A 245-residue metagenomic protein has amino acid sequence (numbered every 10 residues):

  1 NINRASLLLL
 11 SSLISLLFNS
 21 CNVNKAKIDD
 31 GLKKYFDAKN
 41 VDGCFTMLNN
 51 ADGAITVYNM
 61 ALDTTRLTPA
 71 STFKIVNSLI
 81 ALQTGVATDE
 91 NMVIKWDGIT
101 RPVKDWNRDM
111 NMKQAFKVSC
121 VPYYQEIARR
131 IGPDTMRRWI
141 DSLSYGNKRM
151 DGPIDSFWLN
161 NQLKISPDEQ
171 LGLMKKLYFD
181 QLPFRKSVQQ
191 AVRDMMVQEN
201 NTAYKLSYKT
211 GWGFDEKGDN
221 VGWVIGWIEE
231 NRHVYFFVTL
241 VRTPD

Functional and structural regions predicted by a protein language model:
N1-I28: Bacterial Sec-dependent N-terminal signal peptides
N22-Y35, K39, R66, R129-D134 (+2 more regions): Structured C-terminal helix/loop/strand segments within mature extracytoplasmic catalytic/sensor domains
I28, Q83-I99, F184-V188: Short, well-structured active-site flanking segments
F45-A51: Short hydrophobic alpha-helical segments used for membrane anchoring or interfacial signaling
A51-G53, T64, E90, T135 (+2 more regions): Coil residues (strongly favoring Ser/Thr
N59-T64, R108-D109, K117-Y124, D151-W158 (+1 more regions): Flexible glycine/proline-enriched surface loops and loop-helix/loop-strand junctions
L67-E90, A115, F237: Active-site SXXK
K104, N111, Y124-F179: Mid-domain, small-residue-enriched loop/turn segments at the edges of structured enzyme/sensor domains
